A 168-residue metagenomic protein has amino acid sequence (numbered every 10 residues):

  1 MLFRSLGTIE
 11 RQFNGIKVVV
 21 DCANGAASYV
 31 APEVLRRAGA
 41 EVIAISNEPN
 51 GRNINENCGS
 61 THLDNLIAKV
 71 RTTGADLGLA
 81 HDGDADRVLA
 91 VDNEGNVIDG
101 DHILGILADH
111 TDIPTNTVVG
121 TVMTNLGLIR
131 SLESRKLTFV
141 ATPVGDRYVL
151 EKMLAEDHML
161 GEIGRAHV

Functional and structural regions predicted by a protein language model:
F3-R165: Phosphate-binding chemistry for phosphorylated carbohydrates and sugar-nucleotides
